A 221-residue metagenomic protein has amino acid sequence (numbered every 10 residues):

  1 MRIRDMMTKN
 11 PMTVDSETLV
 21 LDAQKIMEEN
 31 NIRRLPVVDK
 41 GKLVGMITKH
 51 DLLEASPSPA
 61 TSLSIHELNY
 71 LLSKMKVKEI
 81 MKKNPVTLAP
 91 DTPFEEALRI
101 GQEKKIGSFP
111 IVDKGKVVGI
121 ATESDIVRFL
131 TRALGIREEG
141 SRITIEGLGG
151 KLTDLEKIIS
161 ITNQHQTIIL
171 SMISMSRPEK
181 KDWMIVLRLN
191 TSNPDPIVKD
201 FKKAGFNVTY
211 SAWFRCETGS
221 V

Functional and structural regions predicted by a protein language model:
M1-N10, K49-V86, P93-Q102, T122-E179 (+2 more regions): Tandem CBS (Bateman) regulatory domains
V14-D15, L88-A89: Short acidic-hydrophobic, aromatic-tinged amphipathic segments that line or gate anion-handling sites
T18-K25, L98: Short, basic/aromatic recognition patches
M27, L35-D51, G101, F109-S124: A glycine-centered beta-loop-beta connector
R33, G107, I168: Short acidic/polar active-site loop segments enriched in Thr and Asp
L43, S176-W183, A212-V221: Short proline/glycine- and acidic-rich turn/helix-capping motifs at secondary-structure junctions
L170-M172, K199-G219: Conserved short beta-strand edge segments in small beta-sheet-based binding/regulatory domains
W183-T191: Short basic, glycine-rich beta-strand/loop surfaces that mediate nucleic-acid
